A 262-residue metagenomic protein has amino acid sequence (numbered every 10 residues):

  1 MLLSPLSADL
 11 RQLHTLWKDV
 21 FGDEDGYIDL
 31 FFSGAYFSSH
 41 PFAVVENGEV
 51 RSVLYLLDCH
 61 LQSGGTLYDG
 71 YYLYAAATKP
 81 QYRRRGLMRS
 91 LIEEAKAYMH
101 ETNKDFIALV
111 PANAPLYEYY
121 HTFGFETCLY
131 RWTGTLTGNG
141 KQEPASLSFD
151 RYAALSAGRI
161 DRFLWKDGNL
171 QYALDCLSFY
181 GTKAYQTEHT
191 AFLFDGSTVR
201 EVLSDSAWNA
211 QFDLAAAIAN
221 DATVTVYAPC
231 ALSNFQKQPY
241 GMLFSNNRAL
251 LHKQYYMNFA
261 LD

Functional and structural regions predicted by a protein language model:
A8, Q12, A114-P115: Short alpha-helical
D9, T15-S63, R159-K183: Active-site rim helix/loop that mediates acceptor-substrate recognition in acyltransferases
F42-V44, R51, L57, Y74 (+4 more regions): Core nucleotidyl-transferase/polymerase catalytic module
A43, E49-H60, G70-A77, A108 (+1 more regions): Conserved beta-strand in the GNAT
A75-T78, R84-A97, A207-I218: Conserved acetyl-CoA-binding loop-helix of GNAT-fold acetyltransferases
I92, M99-A112, N220-C230: Conserved GNAT acetyl-CoA-binding A-motif
H121-K141, V199-D262: Active-site/acyl-donor-binding loops of N-acyltransferases
F123-W208: Amide-forming acyltransferase catalytic core, primarily the GNAT-like/NAT-type and related acyltransferase folds
